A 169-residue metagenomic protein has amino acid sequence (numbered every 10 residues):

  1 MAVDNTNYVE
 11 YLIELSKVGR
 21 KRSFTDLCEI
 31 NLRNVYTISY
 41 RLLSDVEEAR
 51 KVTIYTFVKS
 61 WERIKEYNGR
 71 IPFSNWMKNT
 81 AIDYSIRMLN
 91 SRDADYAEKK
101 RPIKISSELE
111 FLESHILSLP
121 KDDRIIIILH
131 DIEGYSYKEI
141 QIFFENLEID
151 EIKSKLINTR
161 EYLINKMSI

Functional and structural regions predicted by a protein language model:
M1-E14, S136, S168-I169: Extreme N-terminal regulatory/targeting segments of RNA polymerase sigma factors
V3, I13-Y36: A short, charge-rich alpha-helical start-of-domain segment used by transcription regulators
V18, I116-R124: Short helix-coil-helix linker/hinge
L32, R50-R63, R70-A94, R160: Σ70-family region 2.3-2.4 aromatic/basic alpha-helix that recognizes the −10 promoter and nucleates DNA melting
I54, K138-E139: Residues within the helices of the helix-turn-helix
R92-L117: Acidic, proline/glycine-rich intrinsically disordered inter-domain spacer in sigma factors
I126-H130: A short pre-motif secondary-structure segment
I142-I169: DNA-recognition helix of helix-turn-helix
